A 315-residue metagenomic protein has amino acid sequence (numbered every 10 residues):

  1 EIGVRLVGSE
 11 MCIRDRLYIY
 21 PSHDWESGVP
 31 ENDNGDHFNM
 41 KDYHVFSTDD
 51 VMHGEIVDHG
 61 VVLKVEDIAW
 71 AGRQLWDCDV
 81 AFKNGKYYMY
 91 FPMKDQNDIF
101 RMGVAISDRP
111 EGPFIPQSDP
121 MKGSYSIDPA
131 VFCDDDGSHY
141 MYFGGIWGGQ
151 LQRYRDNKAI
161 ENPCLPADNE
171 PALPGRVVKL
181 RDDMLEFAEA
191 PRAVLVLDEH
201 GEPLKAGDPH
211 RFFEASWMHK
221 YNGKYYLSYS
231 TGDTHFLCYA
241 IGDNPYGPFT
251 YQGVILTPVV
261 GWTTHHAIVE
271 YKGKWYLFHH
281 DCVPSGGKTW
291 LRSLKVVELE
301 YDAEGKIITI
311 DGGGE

Functional and structural regions predicted by a protein language model:
E1-G8, I13: Single conserved hydrophobic/aromatic residue that forms the stacking wall/gate of nucleotide- or nucleobase-binding
V7, K41, Q74-W76, Y125-D128 (+3 more regions): Beta-rich catalytic cores
R14-N32, G60, A71, L75-D95 (+7 more regions): Hydrophobic core segments of beta-strands in well-ordered, beta-rich domains
Y20-G60: Beta-propeller domains
D33-K41, D95-R101, Q152-Y154, A159 (+3 more regions): Short, solvent-exposed loop/turn segments at conserved positions within beta-propeller repeat blades
D42-F46, M102-A105, R176, F236-A240 (+1 more regions): A short loop-to-beta-strand structural motif that recurs across blades of beta-propeller domains
H53-I68, G103-S124, K179-R211, A240-V259 (+1 more regions): Blade-edge beta-strand/turn elements of extracellular beta-propeller and related beta-sheet repeat scaffolds
K274-E315: Blade-level signature of beta-propeller repeat domains, shared across WD40, Kelch, NHL, RCC1 and BNR/Asp-box propellers
